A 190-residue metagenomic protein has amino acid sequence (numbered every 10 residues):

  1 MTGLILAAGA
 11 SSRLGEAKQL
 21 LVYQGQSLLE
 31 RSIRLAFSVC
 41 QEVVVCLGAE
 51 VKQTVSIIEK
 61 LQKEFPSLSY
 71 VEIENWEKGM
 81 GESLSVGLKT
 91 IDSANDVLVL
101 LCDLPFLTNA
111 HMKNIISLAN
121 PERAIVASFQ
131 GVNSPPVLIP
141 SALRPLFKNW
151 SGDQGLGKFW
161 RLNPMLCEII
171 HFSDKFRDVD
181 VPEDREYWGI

Functional and structural regions predicted by a protein language model:
M1-N133, P164-F172: Nucleotide and nucleotide-moiety/phosphate-recognizing core
R13, Q53-I57, L146, D178 (+1 more regions): Phosphate- and divalent-cation-binding pockets in alpha/beta enzyme and binding domains that engage nucleotide-derived
G15, E30, R144-F147, E183-G189: N-terminal/domain-start segments enriched in small and hydrophobic, helix-friendly residues, covering either
C102, L143-W150: Short, glycine/charged-rich beta-strand-loop motifs at protein surfaces that mediate ligand recognition and catalysis
L104, P135-L138, K148, F176-R177: A residue-level structural signature of the nucleotidyltransferase/glycosyltransferase Rossmann-like core
H111, A142-L143, K175, D184: Short, well-ordered alpha-helical scaffold segment located in the soluble/lumenal catalytic or ligand-binding core
S134-P145, P182: Conserved nucleotide-sugar donor-binding and metal-coordinating catalytic region shared by glycosyltransferases
N149-I190: Conserved alpha/beta core of the MobA/IspD/sugar-nucleotide pyrophosphorylase nucleotidyltransferase superfamily
